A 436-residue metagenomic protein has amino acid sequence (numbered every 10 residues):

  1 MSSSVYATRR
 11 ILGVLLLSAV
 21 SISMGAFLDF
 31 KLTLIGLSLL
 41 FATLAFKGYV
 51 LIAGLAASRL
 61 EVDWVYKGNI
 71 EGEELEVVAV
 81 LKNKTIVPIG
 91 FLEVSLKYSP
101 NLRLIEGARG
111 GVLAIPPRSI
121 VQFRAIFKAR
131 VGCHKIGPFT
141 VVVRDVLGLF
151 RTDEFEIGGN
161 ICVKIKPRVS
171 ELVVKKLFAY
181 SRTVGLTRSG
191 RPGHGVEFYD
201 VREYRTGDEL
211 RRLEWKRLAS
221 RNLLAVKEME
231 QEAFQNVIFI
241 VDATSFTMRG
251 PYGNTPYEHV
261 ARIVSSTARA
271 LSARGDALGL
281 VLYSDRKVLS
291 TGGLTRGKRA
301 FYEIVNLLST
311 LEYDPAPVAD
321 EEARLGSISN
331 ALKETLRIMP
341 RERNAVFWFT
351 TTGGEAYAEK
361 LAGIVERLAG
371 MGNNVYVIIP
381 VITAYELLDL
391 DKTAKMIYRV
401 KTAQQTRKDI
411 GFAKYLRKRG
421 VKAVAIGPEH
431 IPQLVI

Functional and structural regions predicted by a protein language model:
M1-E61: Extracellular/lumenal glycan-associated context and N-glycosylation machinery
S3, T206-G207, K216-R262, R269-I436: Exposed, interaction-prone extracellular/peripheral surfaces
D29-F30, S99-L102, R118, R168 (+2 more regions): Short, structured coil/loop segments at alpha-helix boundaries
L44-R299, I364: An amphipathic, basic-hydrophobic helix/alpha-beta surface used to engage anionic, phosphate-rich ligands or surfaces
